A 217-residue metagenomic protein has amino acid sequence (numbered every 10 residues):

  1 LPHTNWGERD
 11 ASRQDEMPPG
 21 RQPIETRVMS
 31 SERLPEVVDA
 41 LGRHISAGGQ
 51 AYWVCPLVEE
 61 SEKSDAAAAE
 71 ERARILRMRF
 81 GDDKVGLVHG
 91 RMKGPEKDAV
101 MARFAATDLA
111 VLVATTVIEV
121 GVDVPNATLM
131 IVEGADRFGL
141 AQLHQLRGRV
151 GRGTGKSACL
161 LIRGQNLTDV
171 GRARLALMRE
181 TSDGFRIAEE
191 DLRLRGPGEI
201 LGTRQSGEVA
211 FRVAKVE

Functional and structural regions predicted by a protein language model:
L1-P18, V122, R174-A176: Short regulatory helix/loop adjacent to the ATP-binding pocket of P-loop NTPases
E8-A73: Conserved interdomain linker/interface between the two RecA-like ATPase lobes of SF2 helicase motors
L34-Q50, E70-I75, F80-E217: C-terminal helicase module of SF1/SF2 nucleic-acid helicases/translocases
